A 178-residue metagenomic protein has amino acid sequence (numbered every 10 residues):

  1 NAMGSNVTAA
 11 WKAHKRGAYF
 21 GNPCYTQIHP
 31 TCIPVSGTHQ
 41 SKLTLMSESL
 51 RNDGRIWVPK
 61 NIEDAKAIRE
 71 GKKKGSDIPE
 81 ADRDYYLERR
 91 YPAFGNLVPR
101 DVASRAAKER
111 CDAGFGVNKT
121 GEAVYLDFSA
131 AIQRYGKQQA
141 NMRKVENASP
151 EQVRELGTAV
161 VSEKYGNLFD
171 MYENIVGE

Functional and structural regions predicted by a protein language model:
N1, V176-E178: Intrinsic structural disorder
A2-H14, A18-F20, C24-Y25: Thiamine diphosphate
Y19-V176: An anion/pyrophosphate-binding glycine-rich loop and adjacent beta-alpha core in soluble alpha-beta enzymes
